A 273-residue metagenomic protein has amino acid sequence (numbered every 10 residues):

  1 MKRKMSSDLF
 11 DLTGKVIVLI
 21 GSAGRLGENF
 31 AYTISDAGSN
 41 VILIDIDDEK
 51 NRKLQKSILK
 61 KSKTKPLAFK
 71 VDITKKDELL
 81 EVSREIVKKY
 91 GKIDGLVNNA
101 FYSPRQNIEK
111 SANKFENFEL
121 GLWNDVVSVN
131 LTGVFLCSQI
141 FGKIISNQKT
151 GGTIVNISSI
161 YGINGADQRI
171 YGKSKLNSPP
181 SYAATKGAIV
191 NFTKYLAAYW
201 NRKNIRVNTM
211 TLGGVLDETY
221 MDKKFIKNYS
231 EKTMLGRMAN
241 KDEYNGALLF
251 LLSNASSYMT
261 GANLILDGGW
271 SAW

Functional and structural regions predicted by a protein language model:
K2-L9, K173, L249, T260-W273: Short C-terminal tail/terminal secondary-structure segment of NAD(P)H-dependent dehydrogenase/reductase domains
L9-I42, L196: Canonical Rossmann dinucleotide-binding motif of NAD(H)/NADP(H)-dependent dehydrogenases/reductases, specifically
E81-K88, N107-N117, G121-S128, N228: Active-site Tyr-X3-Lys motif and surrounding loop/helix of classical short-chain dehydrogenase/reductase
D94, Y102, E116-F135, V155 (+3 more regions): Catalytic Tyr-X3-Lys loop
F101, D125-K149, Y161-G162, A197-A198 (+2 more regions): Amphipathic alpha-helical dimer-interface segment in Rossmann-like NAD(P)H-dependent oxidoreductases
L120, S146, V155-A188, T193-R202 (+1 more regions): Catalytic loop of short-chain dehydrogenase/reductase
N201-R206, M259-G261: Short, small/polar-rich loop/turn modules that mediate ligand/substrate recognition or access, typified
T233-Y244, A255: A conserved structural motif in NAD(P)-dependent oxidoreductases
